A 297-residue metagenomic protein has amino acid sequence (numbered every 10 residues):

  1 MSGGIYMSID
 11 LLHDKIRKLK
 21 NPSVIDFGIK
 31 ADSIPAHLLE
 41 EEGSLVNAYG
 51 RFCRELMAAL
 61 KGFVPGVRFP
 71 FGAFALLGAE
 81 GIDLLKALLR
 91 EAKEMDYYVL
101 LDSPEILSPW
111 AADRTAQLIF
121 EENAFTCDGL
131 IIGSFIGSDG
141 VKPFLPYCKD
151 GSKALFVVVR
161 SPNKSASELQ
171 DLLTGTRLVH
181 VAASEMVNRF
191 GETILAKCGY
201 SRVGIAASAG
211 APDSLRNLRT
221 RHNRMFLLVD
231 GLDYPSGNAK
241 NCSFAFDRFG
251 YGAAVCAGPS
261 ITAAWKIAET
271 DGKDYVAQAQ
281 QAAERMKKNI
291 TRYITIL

Functional and structural regions predicted by a protein language model:
G4-F69, F74-A87, E91-D96, Q280-T291 (+1 more regions): Conserved N-terminal beta1-alpha1 strand-loop-helix module at the mouth
I16-K18, M57-F63, A87-E94, L145-G151 (+2 more regions): Acidic (Asp/Glu)-rich catalytic clusters
I25, V67, L130, G231 (+1 more regions): Conserved, mostly hydrophobic/aromatic
K30-A31, L107-G204: Conserved anion-binding
R68-F69, L76-L77, L100, P104 (+4 more regions): Catalytic beta/alpha-barrel core
L76-E91, S108-R114, I136-K149, G210-T220 (+1 more regions): Active-site-adjacent beta->alpha loops and helix N-cap segments on the catalytic face of soluble alpha/beta enzymes
A209-C256, S260-A264: A C-terminal functional module that forms or caps the active site or interfaces directly with catalytic machinery
C242-R248, G252, I261-L297: C-terminal helical cap(s) of enzyme catalytic domains, especially alpha/beta-barrels
